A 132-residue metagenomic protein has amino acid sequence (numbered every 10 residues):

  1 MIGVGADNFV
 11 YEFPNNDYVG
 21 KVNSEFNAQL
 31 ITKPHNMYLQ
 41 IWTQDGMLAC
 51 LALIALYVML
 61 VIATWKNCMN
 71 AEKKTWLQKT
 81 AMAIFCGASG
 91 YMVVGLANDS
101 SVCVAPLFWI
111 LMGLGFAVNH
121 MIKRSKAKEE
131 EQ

Functional and structural regions predicted by a protein language model:
V4, N8, K33, M37 (+7 more regions): Generic recognition of stable, solvent-exposed alpha-helical segments in well-folded globular domains
A6-T43: Interfacial juxtamembrane loops and adjacent helix segments that form the catalytic/substrate-binding surfaces
P14-Y18, M69, G115: A generic structural signal for secondary-structure junctions that act as hinges or helix/strand caps at the edges
V19, L48-A71: Hydrophobic, aromatic-rich transmembrane alpha-helices and their immediate juxtamembrane boundary segments
G20-A28, M69-K79: Short helix-coil transition/hinge motifs at the ends and kinks of transmembrane helices, capturing the brief
L53-M59, E72-E131: Transmembrane alpha-helices of multi-pass inner-membrane enzymes
